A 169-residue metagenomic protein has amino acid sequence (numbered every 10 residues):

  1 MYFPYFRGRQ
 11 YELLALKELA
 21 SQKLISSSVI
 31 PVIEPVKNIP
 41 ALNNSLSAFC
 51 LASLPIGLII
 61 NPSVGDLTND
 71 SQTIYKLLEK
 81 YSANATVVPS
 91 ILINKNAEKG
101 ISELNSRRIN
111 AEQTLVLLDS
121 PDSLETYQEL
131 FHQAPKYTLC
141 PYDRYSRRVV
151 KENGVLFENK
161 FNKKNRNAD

Functional and structural regions predicted by a protein language model:
P4-G8, I33-P35, G57-P62, V87-A97 (+2 more regions): Catalytic beta/alpha-barrel core
A15, S21-Q22: Charged, amphipathic alpha-helical stretches
L16, P31: Conserved, mostly hydrophobic/aromatic
V32-N43, S63-G65: Glycine-rich, proline-tolerant flexible connector loops at the mouths of alpha/beta enzymes
S47-A111: A broadly used, surface-exposed interaction patch
K99-P135: Internal, conserved structured core segments that host functional sites
E129-D169: Long, charge-rich C-terminal accessory regions
